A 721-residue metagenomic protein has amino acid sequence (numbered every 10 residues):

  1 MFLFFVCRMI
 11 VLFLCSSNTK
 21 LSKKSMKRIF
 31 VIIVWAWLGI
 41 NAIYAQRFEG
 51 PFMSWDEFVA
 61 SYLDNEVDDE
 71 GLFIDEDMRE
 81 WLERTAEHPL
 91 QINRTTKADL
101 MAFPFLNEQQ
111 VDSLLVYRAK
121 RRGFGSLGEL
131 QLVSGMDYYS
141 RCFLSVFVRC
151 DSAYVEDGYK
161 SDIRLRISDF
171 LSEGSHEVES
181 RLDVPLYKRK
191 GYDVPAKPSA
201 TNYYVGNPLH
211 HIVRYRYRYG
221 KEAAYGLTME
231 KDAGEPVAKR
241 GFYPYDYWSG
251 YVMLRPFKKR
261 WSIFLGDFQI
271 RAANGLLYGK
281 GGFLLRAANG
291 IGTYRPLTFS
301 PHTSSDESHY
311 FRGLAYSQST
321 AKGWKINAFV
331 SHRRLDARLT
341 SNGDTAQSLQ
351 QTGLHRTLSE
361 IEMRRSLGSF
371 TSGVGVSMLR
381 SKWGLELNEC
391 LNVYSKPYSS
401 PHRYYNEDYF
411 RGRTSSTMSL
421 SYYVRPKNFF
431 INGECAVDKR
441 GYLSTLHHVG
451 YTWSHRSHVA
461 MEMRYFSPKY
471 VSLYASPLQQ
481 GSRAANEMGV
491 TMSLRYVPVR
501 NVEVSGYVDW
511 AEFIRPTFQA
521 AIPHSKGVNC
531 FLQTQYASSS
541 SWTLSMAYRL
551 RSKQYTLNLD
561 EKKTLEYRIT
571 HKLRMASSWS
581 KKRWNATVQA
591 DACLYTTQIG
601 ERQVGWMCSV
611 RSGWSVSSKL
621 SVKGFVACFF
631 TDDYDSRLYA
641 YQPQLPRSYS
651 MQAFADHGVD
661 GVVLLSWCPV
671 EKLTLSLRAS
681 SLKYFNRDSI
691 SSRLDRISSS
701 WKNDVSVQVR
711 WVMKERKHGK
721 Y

Functional and structural regions predicted by a protein language model:
M1-E49, H718-Y721: Bacterial Sec-dependent N-terminal signal peptides
K27, A45-V237, Y243-L254, K258 (+1 more regions): Compositionally biased linear targeting/interaction segments
R28-I29, T201-P208, Y247, H309-S317 (+3 more regions): Exposed, low-structure sequence patches enriched in small/polar residues
T96, N107-Q110, D137-S140, G220 (+6 more regions): Residue-level recognition of beta-strand termini and adjacent short loop/turns
K190, A273-G275, N327, D336-L339 (+3 more regions): Short helix/loop capping segments that flank catalytic or ligand/cofactor-binding pockets
R240-F299, T303-D336, R456-S472, K619-Y634: Outer membrane beta-barrel
L284-R295, T340-L358, D408, P643-S648: Surface-exposed loop/turn segments flanking beta-strands in extracellular/periplasmic regions
S308-R356, R365-L367, T371-G375: Aromatic- and glycine-enriched pocket-lining scaffold segments that form the walls of small-molecule binding clefts
